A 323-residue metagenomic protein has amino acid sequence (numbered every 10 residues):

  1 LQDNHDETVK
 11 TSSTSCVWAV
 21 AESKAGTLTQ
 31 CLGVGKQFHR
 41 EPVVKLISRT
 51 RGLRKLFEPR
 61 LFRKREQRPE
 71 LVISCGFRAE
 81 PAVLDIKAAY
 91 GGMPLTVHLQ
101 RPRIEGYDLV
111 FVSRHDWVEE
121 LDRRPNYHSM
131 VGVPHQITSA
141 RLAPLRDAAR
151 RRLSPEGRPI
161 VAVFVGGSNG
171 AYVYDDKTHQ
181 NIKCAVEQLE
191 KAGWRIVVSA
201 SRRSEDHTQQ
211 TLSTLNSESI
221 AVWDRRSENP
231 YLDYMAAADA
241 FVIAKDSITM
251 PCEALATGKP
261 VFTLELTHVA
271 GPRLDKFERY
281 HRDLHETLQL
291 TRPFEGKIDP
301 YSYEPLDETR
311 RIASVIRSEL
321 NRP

Functional and structural regions predicted by a protein language model:
S12-W18: Extreme N-terminal starter segment of soluble prokaryotic enzymes
W18-S129, H135: Active-site and donor-binding regions of nucleotide-sugar-utilizing enzymes
S23-T27, Y231-R273: A donor-sugar binding/catalytic signature common to diverse glycosyltransferases and related nucleotide-sugar
K45, F111-V112, I196-R202, F262: Short internal beta-strands
Y107-D175, F294-L306: A nucleotide-sugar donor-handling region in carbohydrate enzymes
S168-A200: Conserved catalytic-core segment of nucleotide-activated headgroup transferases in glycan assembly
G193-S227: Catalytic donor nucleotide-activated moiety binding site of glycosyltransferases and closely related
Y280-P323: Leloir-type glycosyltransferase catalytic cores
